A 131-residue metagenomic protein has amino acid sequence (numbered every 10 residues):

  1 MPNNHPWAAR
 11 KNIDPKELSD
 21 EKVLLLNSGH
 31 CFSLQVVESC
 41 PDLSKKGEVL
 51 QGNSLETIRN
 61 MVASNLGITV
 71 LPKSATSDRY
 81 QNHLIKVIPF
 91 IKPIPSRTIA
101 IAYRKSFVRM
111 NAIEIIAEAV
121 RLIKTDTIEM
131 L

Functional and structural regions predicted by a protein language model:
M1-V23: Flexible hinge/capping segments at coil-to-helix
P2, L26-N27, L71-P72: Thr-Gly-centered strand-to-loop micro-motif
H5, H30-C31, E56, S74-A75: Alpha-helix/helix-capping structural signal
W7-A8, E21-L43, R109-I113, A117 (+1 more regions): Secondary-structure junction motif
R10-K11, E17, T57-S106: Beta-alpha-beta core module
K16-D20, P41, V62-A63, Y80 (+2 more regions): Alpha-helix boundary recognition
L25-L26, K45-S54: Short beta-strand-to-loop elements that line the ligand-binding cleft of bilobed periplasmic-binding protein-like
C40-V49, L84: A local structural motif
